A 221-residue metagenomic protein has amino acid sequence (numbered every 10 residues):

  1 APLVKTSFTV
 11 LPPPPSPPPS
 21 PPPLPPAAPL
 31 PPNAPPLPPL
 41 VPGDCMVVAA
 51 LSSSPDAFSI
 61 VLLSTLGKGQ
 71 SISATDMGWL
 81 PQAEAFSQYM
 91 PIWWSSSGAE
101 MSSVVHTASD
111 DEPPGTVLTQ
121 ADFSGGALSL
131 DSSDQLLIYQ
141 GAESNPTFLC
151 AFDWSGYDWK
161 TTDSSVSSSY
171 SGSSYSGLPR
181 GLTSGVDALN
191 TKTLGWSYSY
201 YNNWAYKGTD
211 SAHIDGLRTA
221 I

Functional and structural regions predicted by a protein language model:
A1-V10, S71, G125-I221: Conserved beta-structured recognition patch
P2, S7-P39: Low-complexity, Pro/Ser/Thr-rich intrinsically disordered segments of extracellular/cell-surface proteins
L37-L80, G125-S132: A structural motif detector for short, solvent-exposed N-terminal "entry" segments of globular domains
V47-V48, L63, S87-P91, F148 (+1 more regions): Extended non-catalytic accessory segments flanking core domains
I72-T75, T107, T119, L137-I138: Structural recognition of the beta-strand scaffold that forms the well-ordered cores of secreted hydrolase catalytic
G78-Q88: Short aromatic-acidic-glycine turn motif
Q88-D122: Intrinsically disordered, low-complexity Pro/Gly/Ser/Thr-rich segments with frequent PxxP/GP/PP motifs and embedded
